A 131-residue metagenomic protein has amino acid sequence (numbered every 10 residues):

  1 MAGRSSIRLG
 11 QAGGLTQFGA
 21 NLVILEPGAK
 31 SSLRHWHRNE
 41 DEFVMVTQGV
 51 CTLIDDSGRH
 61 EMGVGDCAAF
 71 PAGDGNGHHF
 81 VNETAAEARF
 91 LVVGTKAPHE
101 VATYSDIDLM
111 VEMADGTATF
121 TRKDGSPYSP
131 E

Functional and structural regions predicted by a protein language model:
M1-R34: A short glycine-rich, His/Asp/Glu-containing loop-to-beta-strand
F18-A20, D41, A88: Change "...and in nucleic-acid phosphodiester-cleaving endonucleases..." to "...and in nucleic-acid processing enzymes
L22-E26, H37-L53, V93-A97: Short, conserved beta-strand element in jelly-roll/cupin
E26-K30, V50, R59, D74-N76 (+2 more regions): Short, charged/polar surface micro-motifs in flexible loops or helix N-caps
L33, L53-I54, F70, G77-E83: Short beta-strand His + acidic residue motifs that chelate non-heme Fe in jelly-roll/DSBH and cupin folds
G49, G65, F80: Short hydrophobic/aromatic patches on the structural cores and recognition surfaces of FHA
D56-G73: Short acidic-glycine-tyrosine-enriched beta hairpin
V81-E131: Double-stranded beta-helix
